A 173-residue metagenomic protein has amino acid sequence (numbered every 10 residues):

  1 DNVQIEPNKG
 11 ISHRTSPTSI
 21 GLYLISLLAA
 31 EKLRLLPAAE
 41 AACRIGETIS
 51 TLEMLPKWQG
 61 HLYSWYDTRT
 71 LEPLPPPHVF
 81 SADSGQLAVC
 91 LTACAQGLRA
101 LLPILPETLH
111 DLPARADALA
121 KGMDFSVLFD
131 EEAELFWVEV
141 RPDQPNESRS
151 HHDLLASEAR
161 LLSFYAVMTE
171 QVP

Functional and structural regions predicted by a protein language model:
D1-P173: Acidic, mature catalytic/reactive cores of soluble proteins
